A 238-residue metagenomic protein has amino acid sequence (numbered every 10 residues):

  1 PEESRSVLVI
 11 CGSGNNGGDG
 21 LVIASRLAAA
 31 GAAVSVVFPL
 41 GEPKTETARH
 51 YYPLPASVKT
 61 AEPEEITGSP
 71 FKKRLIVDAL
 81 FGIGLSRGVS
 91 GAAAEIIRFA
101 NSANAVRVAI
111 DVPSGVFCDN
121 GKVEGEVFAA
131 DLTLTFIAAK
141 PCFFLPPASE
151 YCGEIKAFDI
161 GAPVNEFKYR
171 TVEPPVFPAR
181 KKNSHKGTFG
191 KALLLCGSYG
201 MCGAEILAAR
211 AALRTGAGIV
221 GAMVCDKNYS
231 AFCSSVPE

Functional and structural regions predicted by a protein language model:
P1-F38, L132, F143-E238: Small-residue (G/A/S/T)-rich helix-start motifs and N-terminal tracts that mark the onset
P1-G82, G88-I110, N228: Nucleotide and nucleotide-moiety/phosphate-recognizing core
R49, R98, K122, S234-S235: Charge-rich, low-complexity amphipathic helices in intrinsically disordered tails/linkers adjacent to domains
Y51-A56, E124-F128, Y151-C152, P237-E238: Short, hinge-like loop/turn segments at secondary-structure boundaries
E62-E65, F117, V172-E173: Short, solvent-exposed coil/turn linker segments
G68-P70, E126, F232: Structural alpha-helical scaffold elements that stabilize or flank donor/cofactor-binding regions in carbohydrate
K73-L75, L80-K168: Internal gly/pro-rich beta-alpha loop/helix module that stabilizes soluble enzyme cofactors or their anionic handles
